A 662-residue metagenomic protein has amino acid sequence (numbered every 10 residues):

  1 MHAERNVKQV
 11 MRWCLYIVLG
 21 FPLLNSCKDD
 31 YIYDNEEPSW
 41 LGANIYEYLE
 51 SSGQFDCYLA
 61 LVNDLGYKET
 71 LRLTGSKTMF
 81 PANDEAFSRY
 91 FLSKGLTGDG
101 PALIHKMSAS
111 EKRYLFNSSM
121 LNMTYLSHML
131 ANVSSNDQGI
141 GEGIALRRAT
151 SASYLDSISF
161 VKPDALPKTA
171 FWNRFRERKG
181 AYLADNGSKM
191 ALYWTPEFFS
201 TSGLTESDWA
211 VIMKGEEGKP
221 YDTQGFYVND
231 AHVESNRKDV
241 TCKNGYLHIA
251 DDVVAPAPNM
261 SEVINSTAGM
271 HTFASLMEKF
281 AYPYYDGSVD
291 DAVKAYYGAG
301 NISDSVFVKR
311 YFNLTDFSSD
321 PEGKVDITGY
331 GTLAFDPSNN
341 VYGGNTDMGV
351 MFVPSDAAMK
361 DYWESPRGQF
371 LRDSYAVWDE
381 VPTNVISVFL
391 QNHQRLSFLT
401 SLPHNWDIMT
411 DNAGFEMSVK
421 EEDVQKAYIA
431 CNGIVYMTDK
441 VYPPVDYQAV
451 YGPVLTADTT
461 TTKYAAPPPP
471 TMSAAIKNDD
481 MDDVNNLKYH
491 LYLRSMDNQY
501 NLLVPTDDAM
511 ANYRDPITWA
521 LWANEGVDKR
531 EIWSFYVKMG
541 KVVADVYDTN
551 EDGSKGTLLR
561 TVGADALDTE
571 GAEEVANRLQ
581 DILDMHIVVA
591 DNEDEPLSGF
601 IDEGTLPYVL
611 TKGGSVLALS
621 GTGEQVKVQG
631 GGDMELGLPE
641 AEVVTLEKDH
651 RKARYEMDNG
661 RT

Functional and structural regions predicted by a protein language model:
M1-H2, S127: Short intrinsically disordered, low-complexity coil segments enriched in acidic
H2-L15: Bacterial N-terminal signal peptides that target proteins for export
Y16-G20: Hydrophobic membrane-insertion alpha-helices, especially the h-region of bacterial N-terminal signal peptides
P22-S26: C-terminal motif of bacterial Sec signal peptides marking the signal peptidase cleavage site
C27-T662: Mature, structured domains of secreted/extracytosolic soluble proteins
